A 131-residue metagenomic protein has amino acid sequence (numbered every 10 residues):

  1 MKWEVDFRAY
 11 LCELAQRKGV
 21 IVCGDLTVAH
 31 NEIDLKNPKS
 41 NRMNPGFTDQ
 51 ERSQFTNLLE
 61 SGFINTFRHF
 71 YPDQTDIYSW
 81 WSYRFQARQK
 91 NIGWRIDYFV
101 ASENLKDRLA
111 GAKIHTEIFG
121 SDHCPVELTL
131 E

Functional and structural regions predicted by a protein language model:
M1-E4, P125: Short amphipathic alpha-helical segment that frequently serves as the phosphate-/nucleotide-binding helix
W3-I92, I96: Metal-dependent phosphoesterases centered on the DNase I-like endonuclease/exonuclease/phosphatase
D34, A110, D122: Short acidic, gly/pro-rich beta-turn/loop elements at beta-sheet edges and active-site/ligand-binding grooves
R68, G111-I114: Hydrophobic/anchoring residues in structured secondary elements
V100: Hydrophobic alpha-helical positions that pack around
L105-R108: Short helix-loop capping/hinge motifs at secondary-structure junctions, enriched in acidic/polar residues
K113-E131: Surface polyanion/phosphate-binding segment centered on an Asp-His-Pro turn
